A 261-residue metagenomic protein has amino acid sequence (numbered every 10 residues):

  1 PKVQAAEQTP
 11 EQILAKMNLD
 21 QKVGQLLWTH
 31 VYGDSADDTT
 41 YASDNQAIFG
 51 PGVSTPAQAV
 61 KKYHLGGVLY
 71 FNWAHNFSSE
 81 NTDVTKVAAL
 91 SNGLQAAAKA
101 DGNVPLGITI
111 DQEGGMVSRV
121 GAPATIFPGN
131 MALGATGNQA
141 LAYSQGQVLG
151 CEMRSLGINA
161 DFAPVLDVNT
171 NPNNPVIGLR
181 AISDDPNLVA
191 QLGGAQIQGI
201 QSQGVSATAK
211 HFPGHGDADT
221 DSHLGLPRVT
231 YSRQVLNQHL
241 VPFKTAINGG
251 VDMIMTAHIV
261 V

Functional and structural regions predicted by a protein language model:
P1-T9, W73: Sec-dependent signal peptide cleavage junction
A6-D38, K61: Mature N-terminal segment immediately following signal peptide/propeptide cleavage in secreted/periplasmic
T9-L14, P51-A57, N237-K244: Alpha-helical scaffolding within the catalytic cores of extracellular/periplasmic polymer-degrading hydrolases
Q25, G66, G102-L106, I158-N159 (+2 more regions): Short, well-ordered coil/turn segments that N-cap beta-strands
Y32-F49, Q58-L192, H211, G216-T230 (+1 more regions): Enzymes and membrane/adaptor proteins characterized by extended Gly/Ser/Thr/Asp/Glu-rich, aromatic-dotted
A209, V241, T256: Histidine-centered catalytic micro-motifs
A246, V251-V261: Oxyanion-binding "anion nests"
